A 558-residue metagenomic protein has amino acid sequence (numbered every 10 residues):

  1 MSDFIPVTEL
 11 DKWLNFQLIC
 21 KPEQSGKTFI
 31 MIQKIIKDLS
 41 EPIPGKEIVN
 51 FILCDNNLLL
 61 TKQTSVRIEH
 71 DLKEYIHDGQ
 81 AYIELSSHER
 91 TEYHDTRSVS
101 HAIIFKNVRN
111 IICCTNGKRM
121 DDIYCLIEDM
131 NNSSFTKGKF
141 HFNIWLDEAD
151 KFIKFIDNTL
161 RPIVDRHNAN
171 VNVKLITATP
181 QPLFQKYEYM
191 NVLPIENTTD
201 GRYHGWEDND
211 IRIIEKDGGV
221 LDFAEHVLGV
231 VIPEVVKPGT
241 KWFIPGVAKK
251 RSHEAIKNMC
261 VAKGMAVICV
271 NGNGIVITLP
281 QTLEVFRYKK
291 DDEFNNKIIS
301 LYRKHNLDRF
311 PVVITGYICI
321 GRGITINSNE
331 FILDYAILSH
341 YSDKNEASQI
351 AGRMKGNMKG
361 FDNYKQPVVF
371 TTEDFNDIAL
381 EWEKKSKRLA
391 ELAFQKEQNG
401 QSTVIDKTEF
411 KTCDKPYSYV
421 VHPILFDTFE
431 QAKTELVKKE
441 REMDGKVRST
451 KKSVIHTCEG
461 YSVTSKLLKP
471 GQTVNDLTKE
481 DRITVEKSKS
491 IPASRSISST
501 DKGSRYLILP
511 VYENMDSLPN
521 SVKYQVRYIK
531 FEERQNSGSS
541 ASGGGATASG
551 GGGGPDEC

Functional and structural regions predicted by a protein language model:
M1-K12: Pre-Walker A adenine-sensing motif
L14-M31: Walker A/P-loop
S25, V49-C114, M120-C125, D129 (+9 more regions): Conserved C-terminal RecA-like helicase domain
T28-P44: Walker A/P-loop NTP-binding motif
F135-D165: SF2 helicase catalytic motif II
K154-H204: Post-DEXD/H (motif II) to motif III coupling segment of the RecA-like Helicase ATP-binding lobe
F370-Q401: A conserved SF2-helicase RecA2
V404-E557: The feature captures the C-terminal accessory region of ATP-dependent helicases and related nucleic-acid translocases
